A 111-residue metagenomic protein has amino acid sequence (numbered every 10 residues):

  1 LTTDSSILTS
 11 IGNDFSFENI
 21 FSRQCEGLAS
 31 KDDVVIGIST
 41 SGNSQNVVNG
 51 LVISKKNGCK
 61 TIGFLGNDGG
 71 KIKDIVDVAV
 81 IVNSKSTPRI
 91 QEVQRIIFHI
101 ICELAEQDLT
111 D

Functional and structural regions predicted by a protein language model:
L1-D111: Glycine-rich phosphate-binding loops that contact phosphosugars or nucleotide phosphates
